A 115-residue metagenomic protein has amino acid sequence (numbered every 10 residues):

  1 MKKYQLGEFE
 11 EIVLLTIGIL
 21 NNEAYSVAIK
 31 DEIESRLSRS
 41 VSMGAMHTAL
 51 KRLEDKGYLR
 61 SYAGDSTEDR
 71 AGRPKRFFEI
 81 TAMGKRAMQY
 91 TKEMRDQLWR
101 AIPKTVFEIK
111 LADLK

Functional and structural regions predicted by a protein language model:
M1-Y4, D65-T67: Short beta-strand/turn micro-motifs at beta-sheet edges
Y4-A45: N-terminal helix-turn-helix DNA-binding core of bacterial DNA-binding proteins
D31, E54-D55: Alpha-helical residues within the helix-turn-helix
M46-T48, R52-L53: Basic amphipathic alpha-helical segments that dock to polyanions
K56-A71: Beta-hairpin "wing" of winged helix-turn-helix
P74: Exposed loop/turn and edge beta-strand positions of beta-sandwich/beta-sheet ligand-binding modules
M83-K115: Amphipathic alpha-helical dimerization/coiled-coil segments that flank or bridge DNA-binding/regulatory modules
